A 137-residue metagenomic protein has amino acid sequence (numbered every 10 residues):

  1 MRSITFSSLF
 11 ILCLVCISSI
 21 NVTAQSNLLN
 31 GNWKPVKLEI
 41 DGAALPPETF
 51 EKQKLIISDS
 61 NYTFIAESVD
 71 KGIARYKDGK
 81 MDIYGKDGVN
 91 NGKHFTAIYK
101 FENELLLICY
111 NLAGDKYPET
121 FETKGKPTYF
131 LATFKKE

Functional and structural regions predicted by a protein language model:
M1-N27: Bacterial Sec-dependent N-terminal signal peptides
N21-K34, I56-I57: N-terminal helix-cap/turn-to-beta initiation motif at the start of protein domains
G31, A97, F130-A132: Hydrophobic residues positioned within well-ordered beta-strands of beta-sheet architectures
N32-K34, I73, T133: Residues located in well-ordered beta-strands
L38-P47, S58-F121: Contiguous, well-ordered beta-strand patches that form the walls/edges of small beta-barrel/beta-sandwich domains
K124-E137: C-terminal partner/receptor-binding element of secreted or periplasmic proteins
